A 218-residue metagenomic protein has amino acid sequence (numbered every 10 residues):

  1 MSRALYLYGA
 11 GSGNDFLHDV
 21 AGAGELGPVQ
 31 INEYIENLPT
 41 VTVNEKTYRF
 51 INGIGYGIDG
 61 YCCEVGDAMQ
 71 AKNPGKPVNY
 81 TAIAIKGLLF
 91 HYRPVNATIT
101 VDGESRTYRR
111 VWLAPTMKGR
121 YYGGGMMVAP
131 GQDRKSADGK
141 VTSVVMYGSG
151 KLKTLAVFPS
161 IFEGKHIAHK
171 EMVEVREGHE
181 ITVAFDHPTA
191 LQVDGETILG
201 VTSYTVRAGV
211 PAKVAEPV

Functional and structural regions predicted by a protein language model:
S2-W112: Catalytic core of DAGKc-family lipid kinases
Y6-Y8, F50-N52, T98, K118-R120 (+3 more regions): Short, flexible coil/turn micro-motifs enriched in small/turn-prone residues
S12, A68-K72, A84-L89, L113-K118 (+4 more regions): N-terminal start-of-chain detector that recognizes signal peptides and the immediate post-cleavage beginning
L17, I51, G55-D59, Y122-G123 (+3 more regions): Generic, ordered loop/turn and secondary-structure boundary motif
L17-D19, E64-V65, G125-M127, L155-A156 (+2 more regions): Short, glycine/acidic-enriched capping/hinge loops at junctions between secondary-structure elements
T47-G55, Y61, R109-K118, Y122-G123 (+4 more regions): Short hydrophobic-aromatic micro-motifs
Q70-Y80, G119, G123-L152: Gly/Ser/Thr-rich active-site loops/lids in small-molecule metabolic enzymes that frequently grip phosphoryl groups
V101-G103, D133-D138, V145-V218: ATP/nucleoside-binding phosphotransfer catalytic cores, i.e., glycine-rich phosphate-binding loops
